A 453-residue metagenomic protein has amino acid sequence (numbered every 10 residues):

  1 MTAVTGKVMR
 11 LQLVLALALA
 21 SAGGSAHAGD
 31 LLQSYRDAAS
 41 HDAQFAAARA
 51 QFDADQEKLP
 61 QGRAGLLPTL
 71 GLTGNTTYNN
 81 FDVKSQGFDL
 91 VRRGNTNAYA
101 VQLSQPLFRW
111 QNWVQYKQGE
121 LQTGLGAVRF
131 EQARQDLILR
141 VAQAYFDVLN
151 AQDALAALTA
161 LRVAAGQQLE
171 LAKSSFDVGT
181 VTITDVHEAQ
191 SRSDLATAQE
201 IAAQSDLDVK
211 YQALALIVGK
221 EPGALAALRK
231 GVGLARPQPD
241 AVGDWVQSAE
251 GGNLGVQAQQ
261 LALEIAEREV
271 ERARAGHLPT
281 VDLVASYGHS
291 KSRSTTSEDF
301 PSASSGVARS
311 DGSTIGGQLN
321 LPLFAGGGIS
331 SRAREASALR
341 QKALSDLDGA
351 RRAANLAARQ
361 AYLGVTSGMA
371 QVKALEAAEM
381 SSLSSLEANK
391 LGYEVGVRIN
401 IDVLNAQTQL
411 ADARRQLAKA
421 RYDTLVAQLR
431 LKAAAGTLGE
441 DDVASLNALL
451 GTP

Functional and structural regions predicted by a protein language model:
T2-A3, D136-E250, A262, G364 (+2 more regions): Periplasmic alpha-helical coiled-coil/stalk elements that build and connect Gram-negative outer-membrane
S21-G23: N-terminal signal peptide c-region/cleavage motif recognized by signal peptidases
A26-T73, F81, D89, Q105 (+6 more regions): Bacterial Sec-pathway N-terminal export signals of envelope proteins
H27-D147, A151, A165, I183 (+3 more regions): Short flexible linkers and secondary-structure junctions
A46-A50, P60-A64, L107-R134, E188 (+5 more regions): Sec/SRP-type N-terminal targeting helices
T73-Q105, L228-P239, E267, E271 (+2 more regions): Small/polar, glycine/serine/threonine/aspartate-rich low-complexity segments that form flexible
N80, A361, R414-P453: Acidic, low-complexity, intrinsically disordered peripheral segments
F176-T180, Y393-V397, A434: A short glycine-centered flexible hinge/capping loop motif at secondary-structure junctions
